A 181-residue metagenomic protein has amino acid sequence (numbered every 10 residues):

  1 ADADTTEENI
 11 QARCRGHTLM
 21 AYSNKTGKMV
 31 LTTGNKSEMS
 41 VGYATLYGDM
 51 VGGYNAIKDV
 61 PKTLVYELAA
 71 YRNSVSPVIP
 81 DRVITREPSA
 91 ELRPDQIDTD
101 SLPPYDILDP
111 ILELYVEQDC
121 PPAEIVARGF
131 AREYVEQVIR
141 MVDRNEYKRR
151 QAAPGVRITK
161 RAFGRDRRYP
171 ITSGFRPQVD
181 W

Functional and structural regions predicted by a protein language model:
A1-W181: ATP/NTP-dependent adenylation/nucleotidyl-transfer catalytic domains that generate, transfer, or process NMP-activated
